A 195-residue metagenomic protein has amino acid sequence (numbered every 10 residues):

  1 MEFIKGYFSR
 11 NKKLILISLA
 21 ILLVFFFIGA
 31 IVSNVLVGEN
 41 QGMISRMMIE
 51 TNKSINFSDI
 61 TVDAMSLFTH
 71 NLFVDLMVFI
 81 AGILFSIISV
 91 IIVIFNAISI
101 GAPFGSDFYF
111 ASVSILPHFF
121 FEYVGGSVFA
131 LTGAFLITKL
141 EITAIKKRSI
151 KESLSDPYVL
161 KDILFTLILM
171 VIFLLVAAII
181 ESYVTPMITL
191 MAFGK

Functional and structural regions predicted by a protein language model:
M1-L14, F73-V74, S149-K161: Cytosolic juxtamembrane amphipathic/interface segments immediately preceding and feeding into a transmembrane helix
F8-Q41: N-terminal signal-anchor transmembrane alpha helix
I21-N34, F121-V128, M170-F173: Hydrophobic alpha-helical membrane-insertion segments
I31-G38, F79-S106: Transmembrane alpha-helix/helix-exit interface in multi-pass inner-membrane proteins
I31-K53, I188: Interfacial/capping segments of alpha-helical transmembrane domains
S54-F85: Interfacial helix-start motif at the membrane-water boundary
P117-L140, T166-L169: Alpha-helical transmembrane segments of helical membrane proteins, especially in multi-pass transport, channel
T138-K195: Terminal transmembrane helical module of multi-pass membrane proteins
